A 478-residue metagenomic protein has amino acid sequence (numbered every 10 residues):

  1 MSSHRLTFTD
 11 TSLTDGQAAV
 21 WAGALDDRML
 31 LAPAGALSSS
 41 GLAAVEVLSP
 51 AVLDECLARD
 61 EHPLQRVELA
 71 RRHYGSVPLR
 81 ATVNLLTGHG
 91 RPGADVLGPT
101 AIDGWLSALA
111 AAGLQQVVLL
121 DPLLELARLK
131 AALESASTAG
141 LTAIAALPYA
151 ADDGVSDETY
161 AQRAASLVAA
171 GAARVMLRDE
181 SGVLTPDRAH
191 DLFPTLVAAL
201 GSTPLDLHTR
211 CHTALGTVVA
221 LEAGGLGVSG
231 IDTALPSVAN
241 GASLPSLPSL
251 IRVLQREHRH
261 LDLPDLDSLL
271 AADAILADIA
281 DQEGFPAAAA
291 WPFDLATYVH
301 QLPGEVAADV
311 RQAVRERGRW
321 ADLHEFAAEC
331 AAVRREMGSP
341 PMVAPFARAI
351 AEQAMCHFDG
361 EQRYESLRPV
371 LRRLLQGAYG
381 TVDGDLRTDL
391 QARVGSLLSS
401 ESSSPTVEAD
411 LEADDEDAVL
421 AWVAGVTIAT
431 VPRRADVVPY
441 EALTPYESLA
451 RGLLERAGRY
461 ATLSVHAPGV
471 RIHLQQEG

Functional and structural regions predicted by a protein language model:
M1-W21, V67-E68: N-terminal amphipathic alpha-helix/helix-capping segment at the start of soluble metabolic enzymes
G16, L37, L119, V175 (+3 more regions): Conserved, mostly hydrophobic/aromatic
G35, A44, S49-V168, V175 (+1 more regions): Active-site beta->alpha loop and helix N-cap motifs at the rims of alpha/beta catalytic domains
S38-E55, A287-T297, Q301-G478: Terminal or standalone catalytic/regulatory effector modules within metabolic enzymes and repeat proteins
G41, G113-Q115, S137-L141, A169-A173 (+2 more regions): Glycine-enriched alpha-helix->loop->beta-strand junction motifs that scaffold or abut catalytic
L119, D179, L226-P245: Glycine-rich phosphate-binding active-site loops on the catalytic face of alpha/beta enzymes
V155-L167, T213-S229: Catalytic cores of alpha/beta
A239-P264: C-terminal helical cap(s) of enzyme catalytic domains, especially alpha/beta-barrels
